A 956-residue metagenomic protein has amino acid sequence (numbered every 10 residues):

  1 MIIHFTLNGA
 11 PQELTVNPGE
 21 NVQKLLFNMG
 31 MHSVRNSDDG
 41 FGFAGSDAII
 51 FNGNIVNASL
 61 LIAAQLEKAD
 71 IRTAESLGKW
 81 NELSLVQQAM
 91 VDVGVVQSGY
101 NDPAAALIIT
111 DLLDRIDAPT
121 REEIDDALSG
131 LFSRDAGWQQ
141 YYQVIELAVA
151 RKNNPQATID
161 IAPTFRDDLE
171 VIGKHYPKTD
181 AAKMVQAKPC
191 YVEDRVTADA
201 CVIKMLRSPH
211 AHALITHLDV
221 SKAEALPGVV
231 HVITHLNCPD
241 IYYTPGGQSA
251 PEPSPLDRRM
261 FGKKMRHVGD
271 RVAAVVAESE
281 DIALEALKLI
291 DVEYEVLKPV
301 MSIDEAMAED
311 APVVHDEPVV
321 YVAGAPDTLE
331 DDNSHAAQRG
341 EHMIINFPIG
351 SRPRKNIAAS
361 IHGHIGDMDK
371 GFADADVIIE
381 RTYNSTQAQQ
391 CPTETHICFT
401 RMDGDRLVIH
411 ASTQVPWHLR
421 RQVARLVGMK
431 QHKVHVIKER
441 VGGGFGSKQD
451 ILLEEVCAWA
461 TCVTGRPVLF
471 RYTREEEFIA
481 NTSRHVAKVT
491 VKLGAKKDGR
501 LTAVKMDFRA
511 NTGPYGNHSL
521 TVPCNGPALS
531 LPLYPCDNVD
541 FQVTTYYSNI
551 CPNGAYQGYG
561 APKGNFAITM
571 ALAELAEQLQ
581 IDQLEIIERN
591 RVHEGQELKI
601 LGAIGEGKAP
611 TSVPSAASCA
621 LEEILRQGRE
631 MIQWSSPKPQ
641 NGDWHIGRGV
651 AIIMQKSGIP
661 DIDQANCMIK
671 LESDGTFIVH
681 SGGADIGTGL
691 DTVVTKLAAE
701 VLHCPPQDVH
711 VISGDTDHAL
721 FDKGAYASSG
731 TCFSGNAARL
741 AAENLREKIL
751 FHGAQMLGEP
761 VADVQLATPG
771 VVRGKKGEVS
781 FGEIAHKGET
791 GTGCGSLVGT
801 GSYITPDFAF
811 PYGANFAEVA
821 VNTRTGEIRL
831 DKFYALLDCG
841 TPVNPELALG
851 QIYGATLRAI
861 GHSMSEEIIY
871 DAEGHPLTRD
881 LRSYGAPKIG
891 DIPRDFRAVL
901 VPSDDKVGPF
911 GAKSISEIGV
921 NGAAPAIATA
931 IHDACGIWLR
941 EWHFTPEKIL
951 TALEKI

Functional and structural regions predicted by a protein language model:
M1-A162, V171, Q390: Signature of N-terminal electron-transfer/Fe-S-associated modules in redox systems
G94, K174, D180-Q186, G247-P251 (+8 more regions): Glycine-rich loop/linker segments at domain edges
A105, L128-V192, Q627-G628, S635-P639 (+6 more regions): Intrinsic disorder at enzyme termini
V149-G340: Flexible, low-hydrophobicity surface segments
K183, K288-E295, P299-M301, Q414-W417 (+6 more regions): Extended active-site and interfacial segments that coordinate phosphate-rich ligands in large catalytic machineries
L236, G428-K433, V463-V468, K497 (+3 more regions): C-terminal catalytic domains of large/alpha subunits in multi-subunit enzymes
P318-V427, H593-T676, I804, L877-K888 (+1 more regions): Helix-loop-helix junctions that connect adjacent transmembrane helices in secondary transporters/permeases, recognized
R421, H435, R440-G465, L469-R471 (+1 more regions): Thiamine diphosphate
